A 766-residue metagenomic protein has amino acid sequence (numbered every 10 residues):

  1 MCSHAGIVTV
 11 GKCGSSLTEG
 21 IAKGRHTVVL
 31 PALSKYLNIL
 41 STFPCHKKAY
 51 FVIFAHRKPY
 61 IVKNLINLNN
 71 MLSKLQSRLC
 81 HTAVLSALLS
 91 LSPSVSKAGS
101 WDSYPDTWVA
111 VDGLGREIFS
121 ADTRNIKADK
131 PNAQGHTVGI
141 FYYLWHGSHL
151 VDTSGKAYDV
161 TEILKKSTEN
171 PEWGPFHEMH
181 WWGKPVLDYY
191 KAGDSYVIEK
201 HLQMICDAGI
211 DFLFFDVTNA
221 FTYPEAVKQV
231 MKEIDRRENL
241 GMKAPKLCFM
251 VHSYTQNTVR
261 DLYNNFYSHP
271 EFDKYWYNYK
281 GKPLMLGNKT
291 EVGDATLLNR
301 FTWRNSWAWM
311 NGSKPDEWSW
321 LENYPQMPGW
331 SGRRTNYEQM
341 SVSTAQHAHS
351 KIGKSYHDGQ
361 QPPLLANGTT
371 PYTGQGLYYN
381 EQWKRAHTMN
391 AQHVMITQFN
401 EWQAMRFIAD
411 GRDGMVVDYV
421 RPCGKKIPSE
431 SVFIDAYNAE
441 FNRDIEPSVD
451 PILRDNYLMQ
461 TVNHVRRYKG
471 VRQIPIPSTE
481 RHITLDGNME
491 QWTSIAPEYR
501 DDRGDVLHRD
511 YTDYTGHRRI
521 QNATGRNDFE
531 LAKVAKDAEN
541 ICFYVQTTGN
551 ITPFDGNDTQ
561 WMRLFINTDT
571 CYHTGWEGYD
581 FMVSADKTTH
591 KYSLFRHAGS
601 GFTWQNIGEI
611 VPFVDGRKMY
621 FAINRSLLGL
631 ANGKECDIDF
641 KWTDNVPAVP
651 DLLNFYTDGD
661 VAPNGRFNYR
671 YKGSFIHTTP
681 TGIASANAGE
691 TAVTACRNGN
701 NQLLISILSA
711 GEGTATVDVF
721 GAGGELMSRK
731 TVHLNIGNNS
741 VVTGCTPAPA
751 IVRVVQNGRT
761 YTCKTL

Functional and structural regions predicted by a protein language model:
M1, A684, R729, P749-L766: C-terminal tail/sorting-segment detector
I53, Y60, T678-Q702, A710 (+2 more regions): Residue-level detector of functionally pivotal "anchor" positions at catalytic/ligand-binding pockets or at interdomain
N64-A83: Bacterial N-terminal signal peptides that target proteins for export
H81-S92: Bacterial N-terminal signal peptides
G99-T484, N488-M489, A496, I551 (+7 more regions): Glycan-processing catalytic domains of CAZymes
I476-D486, F565-T589, S626-P680: Acidic/polar low-complexity flexible segments
L485-S593, T643-L652: Surface-exposed, glycine/proline- and aromatic-rich loop segments on solvent-exposed faces across compartments
L726-A748: Glycine-centered tight-turn motifs at strand-turn-strand junctions
